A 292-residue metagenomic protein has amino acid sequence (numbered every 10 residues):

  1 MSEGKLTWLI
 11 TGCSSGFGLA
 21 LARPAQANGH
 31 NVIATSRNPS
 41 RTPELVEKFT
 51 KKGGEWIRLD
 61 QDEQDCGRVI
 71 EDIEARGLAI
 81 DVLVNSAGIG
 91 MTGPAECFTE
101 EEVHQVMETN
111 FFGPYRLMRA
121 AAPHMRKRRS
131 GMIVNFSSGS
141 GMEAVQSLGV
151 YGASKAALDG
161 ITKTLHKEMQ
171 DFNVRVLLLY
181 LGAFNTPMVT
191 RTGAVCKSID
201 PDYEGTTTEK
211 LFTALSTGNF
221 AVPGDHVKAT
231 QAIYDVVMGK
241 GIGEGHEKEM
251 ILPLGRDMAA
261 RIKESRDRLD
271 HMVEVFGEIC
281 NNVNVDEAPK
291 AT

Functional and structural regions predicted by a protein language model:
G12-S15: Conserved glycine-rich cofactor-binding loop
F49-Q64: Rossmann-fold cofactor-recognition segment
P94-A95, E102-H104: Substrate-binding pocket helix/loop in short-chain dehydrogenase/reductase
M118, S154-A157: Active-site helix of classical SDR
M118-R119, K163: A short, exposed helix-loop element centered on a Lys and neighboring polar residues
S138: Residue(s) in the substrate-gating loop at a strand-loop-helix junction that position the organic substrate next
D171-H246: SDR active-site lid
